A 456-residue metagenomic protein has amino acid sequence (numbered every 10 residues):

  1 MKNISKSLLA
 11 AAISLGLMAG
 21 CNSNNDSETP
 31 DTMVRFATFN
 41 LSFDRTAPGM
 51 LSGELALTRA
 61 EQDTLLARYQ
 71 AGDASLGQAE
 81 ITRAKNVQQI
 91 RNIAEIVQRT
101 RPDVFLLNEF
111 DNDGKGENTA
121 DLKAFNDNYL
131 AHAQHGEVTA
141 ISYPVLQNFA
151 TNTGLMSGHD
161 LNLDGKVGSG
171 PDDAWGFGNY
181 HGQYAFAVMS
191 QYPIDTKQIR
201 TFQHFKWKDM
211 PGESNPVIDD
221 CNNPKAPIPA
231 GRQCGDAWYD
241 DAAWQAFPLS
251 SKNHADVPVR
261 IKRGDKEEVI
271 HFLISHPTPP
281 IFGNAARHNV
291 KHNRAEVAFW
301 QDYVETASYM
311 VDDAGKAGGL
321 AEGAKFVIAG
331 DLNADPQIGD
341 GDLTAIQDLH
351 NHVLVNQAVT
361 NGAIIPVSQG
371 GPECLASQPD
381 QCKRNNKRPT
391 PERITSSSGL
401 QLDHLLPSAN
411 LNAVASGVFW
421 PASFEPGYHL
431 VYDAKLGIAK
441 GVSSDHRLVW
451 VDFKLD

Functional and structural regions predicted by a protein language model:
M1-L8: Bacterial N-terminal signal peptides that target proteins for export
L17-G20: C-terminal motif of bacterial Sec signal peptides marking the signal peptidase cleavage site
N22-F186, V217-P248, V257, K262-I270 (+6 more regions): N-terminal, active-site-proximal structural segment of metallo-dependent hydrolase catalytic domains
L41-R45, F110-K115, T151-M156, P193-T196 (+4 more regions): Solvent-exposed loop/turn segments at secondary-structure junctions within structured extracellular/periplasmic domains
F105-L107, Q147-N148, V188, Q198-I199 (+2 more regions): A structural signal for short, well-ordered beta-strand segments and their strand-loop junctions that often border
Q191-E213, V217-N223, P248-L249, P258-I261 (+2 more regions): Metal-dependent phosphoester-hydrolase catalytic domains
S251-N253: Residues that define the transmembrane beta-barrel architecture of outer-membrane proteins
I270-K291: Active-site His/acidic residue clusters
